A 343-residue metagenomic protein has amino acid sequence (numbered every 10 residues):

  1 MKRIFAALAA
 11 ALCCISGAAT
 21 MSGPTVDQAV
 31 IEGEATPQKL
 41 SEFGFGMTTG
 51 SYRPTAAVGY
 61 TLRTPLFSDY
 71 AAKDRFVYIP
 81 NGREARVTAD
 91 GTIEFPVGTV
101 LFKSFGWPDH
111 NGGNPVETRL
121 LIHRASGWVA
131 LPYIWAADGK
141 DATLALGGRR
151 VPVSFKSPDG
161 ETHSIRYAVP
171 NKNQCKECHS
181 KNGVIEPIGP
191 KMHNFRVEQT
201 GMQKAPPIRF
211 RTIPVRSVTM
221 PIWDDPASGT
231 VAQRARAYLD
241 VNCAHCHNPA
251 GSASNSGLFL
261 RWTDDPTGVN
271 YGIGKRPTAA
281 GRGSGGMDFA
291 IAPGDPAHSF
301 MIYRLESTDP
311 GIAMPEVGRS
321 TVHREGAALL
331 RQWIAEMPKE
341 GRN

Functional and structural regions predicted by a protein language model:
M1-I4: Positively charged n-region of N-terminal signal peptides that target proteins for export
A6-S16: Bacterial N-terminal signal peptides
T20-P24, I31, T92, H110-N343: Sequence context surrounding c-type heme c attachment/ligation sites in exported
T20-V77: N-terminal pre-domain segments of enzymes
D74-R86: Short, structured beta-strand/loop micro-motifs enriched in basic residues and often containing a Trp
F95-G98: Short, well-ordered loop/turn sites that connect or cap secondary structure elements
